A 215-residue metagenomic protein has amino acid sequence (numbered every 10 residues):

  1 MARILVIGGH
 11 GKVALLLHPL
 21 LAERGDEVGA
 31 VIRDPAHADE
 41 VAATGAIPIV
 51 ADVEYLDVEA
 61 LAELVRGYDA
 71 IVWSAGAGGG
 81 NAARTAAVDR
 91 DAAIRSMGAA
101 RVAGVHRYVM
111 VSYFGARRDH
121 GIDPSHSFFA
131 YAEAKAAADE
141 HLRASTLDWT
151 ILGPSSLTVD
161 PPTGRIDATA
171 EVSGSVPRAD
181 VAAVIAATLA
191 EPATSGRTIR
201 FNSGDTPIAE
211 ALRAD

Functional and structural regions predicted by a protein language model:
A2-D26: N-terminal Rossmann NAD(P)H-binding glycine-rich loop of SDR-like oxidoreductase domains
L5, G29, I49, T150: Conserved beta-strand positions in the Rossmann-like core of class I SAM-dependent methyltransferases
I7, E27-G29, P35, A77-A87 (+1 more regions): Conserved Rossmann-fold NAD(P)-dependent oxidoreductase catalytic core, especially the SDR/UDP-sugar
A30-R95, A99-V102, L189-A193: NAD(P)H-binding glycine-rich loop region in Rossmannoid oxidoreductase-like domains and their noncatalytic homologs
A93, A134, L152, E171-A187 (+1 more regions): Substrate-positioning beta->alpha
S112, D139-P161: Conserved beta-loop-beta element that borders a ligand/cofactor-binding pocket
H120, D160-I166, T188-R197: Glycine/proline-rich active-site loop of Rossmann-fold NAD(P)-dependent oxidoreductases
P177-D215: Alpha-helical substrate-binding/gating segment
